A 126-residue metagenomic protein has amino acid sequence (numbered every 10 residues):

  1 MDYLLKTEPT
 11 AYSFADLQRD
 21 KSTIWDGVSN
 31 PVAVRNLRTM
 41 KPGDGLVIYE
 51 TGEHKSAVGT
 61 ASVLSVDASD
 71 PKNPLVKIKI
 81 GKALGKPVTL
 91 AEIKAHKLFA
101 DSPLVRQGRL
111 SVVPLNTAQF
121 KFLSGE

Functional and structural regions predicted by a protein language model:
M1-P42: Compositionally biased, charged N-terminal/linker segments
M1-Y12, S29, A68-E126: Contiguous surface segments at macromolecular interaction interfaces
D16-R19, S62, E92-H96: Surface-exposed flexible segments
N36, P42, A57-T60, T89: Amphipathic alpha-helical interface surfaces
R38-T39, E53, V66-K72: Short, charge-rich binding segments
G43-Y49: A short beta-strand element within beta-rich, extracytoplasmic domains of secreted/secretory-pathway proteins
G45, S56-D67: Short beta-strand-centered aromatic/proline hotspots
Y49-K55: Short, charged beta-turn/beta-strand-edge "cap" motif at the junction between a beta-strand and an adjacent loop
